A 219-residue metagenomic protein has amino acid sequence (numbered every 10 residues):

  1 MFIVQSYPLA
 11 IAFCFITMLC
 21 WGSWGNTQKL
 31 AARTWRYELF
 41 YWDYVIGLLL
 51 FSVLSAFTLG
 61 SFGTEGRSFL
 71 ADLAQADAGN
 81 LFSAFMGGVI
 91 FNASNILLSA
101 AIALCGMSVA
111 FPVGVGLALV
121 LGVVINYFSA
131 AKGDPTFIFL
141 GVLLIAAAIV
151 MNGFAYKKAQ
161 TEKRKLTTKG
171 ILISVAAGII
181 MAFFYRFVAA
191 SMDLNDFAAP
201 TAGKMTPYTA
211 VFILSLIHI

Functional and structural regions predicted by a protein language model:
M1-I217: Polytopic alpha-helical membrane proteins, predominantly small-molecule transporters/carriers
